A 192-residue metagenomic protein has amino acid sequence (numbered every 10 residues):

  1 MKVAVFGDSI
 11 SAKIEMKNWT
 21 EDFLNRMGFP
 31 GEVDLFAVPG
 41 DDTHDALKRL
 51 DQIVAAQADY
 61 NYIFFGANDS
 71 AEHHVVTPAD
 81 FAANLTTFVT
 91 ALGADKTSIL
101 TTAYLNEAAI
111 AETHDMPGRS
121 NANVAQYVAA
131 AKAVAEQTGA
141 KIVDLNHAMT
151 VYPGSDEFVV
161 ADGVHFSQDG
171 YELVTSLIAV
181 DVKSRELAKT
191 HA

Functional and structural regions predicted by a protein language model:
M1-A58, E172: Serine-esterase "nucleophile elbow" of acetyl-processing enzymes
D22, F29, L47-A192: Alpha-helical cap/lid subdomain in secreted, periplasmic, or secretory-pathway luminal O-acyl-processing enzymes
